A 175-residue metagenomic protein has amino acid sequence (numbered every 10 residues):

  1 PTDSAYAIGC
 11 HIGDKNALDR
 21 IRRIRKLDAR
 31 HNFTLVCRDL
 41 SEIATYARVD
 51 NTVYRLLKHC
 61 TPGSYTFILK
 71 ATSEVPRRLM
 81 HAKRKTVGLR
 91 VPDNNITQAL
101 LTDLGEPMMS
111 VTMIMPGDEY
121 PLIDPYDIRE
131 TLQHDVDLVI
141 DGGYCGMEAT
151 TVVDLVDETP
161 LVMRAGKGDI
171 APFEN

Functional and structural regions predicted by a protein language model:
P1-N175: Active-site-adjacent structural elements in enzyme catalytic cores
